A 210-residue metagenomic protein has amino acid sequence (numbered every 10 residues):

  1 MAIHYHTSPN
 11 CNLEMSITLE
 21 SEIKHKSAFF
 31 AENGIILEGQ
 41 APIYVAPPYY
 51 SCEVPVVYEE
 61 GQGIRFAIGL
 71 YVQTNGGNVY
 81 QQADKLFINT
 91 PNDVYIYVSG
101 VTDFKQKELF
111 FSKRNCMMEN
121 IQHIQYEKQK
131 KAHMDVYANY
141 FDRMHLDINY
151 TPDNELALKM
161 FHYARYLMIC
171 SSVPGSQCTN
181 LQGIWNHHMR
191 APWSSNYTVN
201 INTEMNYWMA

Functional and structural regions predicted by a protein language model:
M1-A210: Aromatic-residue-lined binding/catalytic grooves and analogous aromatic/hydrophobic interfacial grooves in multimeric
